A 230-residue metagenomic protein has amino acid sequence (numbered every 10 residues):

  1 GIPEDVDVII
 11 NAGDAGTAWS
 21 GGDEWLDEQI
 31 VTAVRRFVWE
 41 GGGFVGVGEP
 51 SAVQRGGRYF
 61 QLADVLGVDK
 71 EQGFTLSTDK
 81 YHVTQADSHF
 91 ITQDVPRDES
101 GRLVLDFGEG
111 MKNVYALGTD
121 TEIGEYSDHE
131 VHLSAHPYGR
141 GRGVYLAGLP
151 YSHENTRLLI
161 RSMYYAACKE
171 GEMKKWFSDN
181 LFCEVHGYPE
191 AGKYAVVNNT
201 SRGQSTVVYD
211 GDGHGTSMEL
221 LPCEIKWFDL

Functional and structural regions predicted by a protein language model:
G1-D5: A short, well-structured beta->alpha microelement
D7-T17, V45, G143-Y145, A195: Structural motif
N11-L26, L149: The substrate-binding groove and active-site-proximal loops of carbohydrate-active enzymes, especially glycoside
A12-D14, V47-P50, Y126, A147-L149: Active-site-proximal beta-strand/loop segments in catalytic clefts of secreted hydrolases
G21-S100: A glycine-rich, often tryptophan-bearing local segment used as a flexible ligand/cofactor-contacting loop or short
Q29-T32, D128-H132: Alpha-helical scaffolding within the catalytic cores of extracellular/periplasmic polymer-degrading hydrolases
Q61-Q72, L117-T121, Y126-V131, P137-L230: Extracellular ligand-binding/catalytic regions of CAZymes and related secreted enzymes and adhesion modules
L103-D120: Active-site Gly/Thr loop motif
